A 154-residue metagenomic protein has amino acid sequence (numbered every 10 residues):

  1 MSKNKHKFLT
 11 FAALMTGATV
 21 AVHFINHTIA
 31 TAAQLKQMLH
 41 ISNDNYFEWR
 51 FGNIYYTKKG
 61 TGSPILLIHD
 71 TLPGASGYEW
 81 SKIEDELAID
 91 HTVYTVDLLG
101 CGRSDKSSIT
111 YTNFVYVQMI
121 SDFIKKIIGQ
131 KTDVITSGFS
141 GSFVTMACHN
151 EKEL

Functional and structural regions predicted by a protein language model:
S2-I65, H91: Alpha/beta-hydrolase fold catalytic core
F11-L14, H69, C101, T132-G141: Conserved alpha/beta-hydrolase "nucleophile elbow" surrounding the catalytic nucleophile
S42, K82, E86, V115-F123 (+1 more regions): Alpha-helical elements of Rossmann-like donor-binding domains used by nucleotide-donor carbohydrate transfer enzymes
G52, K58-R103: Conserved HGGG/HGGXW glycine-rich cap/lid loop of the alpha/beta-hydrolase fold
E79-W80, K106-S107, M146-C148: Short amphipathic alpha-helical segments
D90-T92, I127-L154: Conserved hydrolase catalytic core segment
T95-I135: Active-site loop/oxyanion-hole signature of alpha/beta-hydrolase fold enzymes
